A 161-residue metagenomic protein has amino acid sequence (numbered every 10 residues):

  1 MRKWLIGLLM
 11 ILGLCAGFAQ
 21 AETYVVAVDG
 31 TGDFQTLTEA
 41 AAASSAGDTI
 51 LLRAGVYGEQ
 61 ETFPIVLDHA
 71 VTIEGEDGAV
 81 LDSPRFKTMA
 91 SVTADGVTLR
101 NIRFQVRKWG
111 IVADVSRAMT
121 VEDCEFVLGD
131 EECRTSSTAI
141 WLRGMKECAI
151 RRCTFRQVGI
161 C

Functional and structural regions predicted by a protein language model:
M1-W4: Positively charged n-region of N-terminal signal peptides that target proteins for export
G7-A16: Bacterial N-terminal signal peptides
A19-T23: Boundary at the C-terminal end of the N-terminal hydrophobic targeting segment
Y24-V56: Acidic Gly/Asp/Thr-rich repetitive segments characteristic of extracellular carbohydrate-active and adhesion proteins
T38, S44-A46, G58-T72, L81-T120 (+2 more regions): Extracellular beta-strand-rich solenoid/capping regions of secreted or surface-exposed proteins that bind or remodel
R107-W109, Q157-C161: Glycine-centered low-complexity coil/loop motifs and glycine-rich tracts, especially the flexible linkers
V127-A139, I160-C161: Acidic/polar low-complexity surface segments
